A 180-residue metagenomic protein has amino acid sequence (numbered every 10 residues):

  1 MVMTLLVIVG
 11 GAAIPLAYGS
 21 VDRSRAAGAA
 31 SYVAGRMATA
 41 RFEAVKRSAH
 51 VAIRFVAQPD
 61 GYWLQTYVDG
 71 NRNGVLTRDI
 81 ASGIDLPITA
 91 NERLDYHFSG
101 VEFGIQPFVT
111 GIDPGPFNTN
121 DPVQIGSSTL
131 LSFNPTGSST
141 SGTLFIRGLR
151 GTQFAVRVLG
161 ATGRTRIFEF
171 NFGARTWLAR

Functional and structural regions predicted by a protein language model:
M1-M3, I8, A12-A38, F42 (+2 more regions): N-terminal helix-rich module
